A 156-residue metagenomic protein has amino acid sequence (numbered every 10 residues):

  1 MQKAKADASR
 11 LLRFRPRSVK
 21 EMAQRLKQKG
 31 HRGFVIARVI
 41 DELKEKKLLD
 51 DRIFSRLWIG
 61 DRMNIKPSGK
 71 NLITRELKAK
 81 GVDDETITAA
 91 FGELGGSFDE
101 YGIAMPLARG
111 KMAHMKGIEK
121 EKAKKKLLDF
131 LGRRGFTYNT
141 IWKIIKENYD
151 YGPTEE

Functional and structural regions predicted by a protein language model:
M1-E156: An alpha-helical, amphipathic repeat domain used for nucleic-acid recognition, typified by the mTERF helical solenoid
